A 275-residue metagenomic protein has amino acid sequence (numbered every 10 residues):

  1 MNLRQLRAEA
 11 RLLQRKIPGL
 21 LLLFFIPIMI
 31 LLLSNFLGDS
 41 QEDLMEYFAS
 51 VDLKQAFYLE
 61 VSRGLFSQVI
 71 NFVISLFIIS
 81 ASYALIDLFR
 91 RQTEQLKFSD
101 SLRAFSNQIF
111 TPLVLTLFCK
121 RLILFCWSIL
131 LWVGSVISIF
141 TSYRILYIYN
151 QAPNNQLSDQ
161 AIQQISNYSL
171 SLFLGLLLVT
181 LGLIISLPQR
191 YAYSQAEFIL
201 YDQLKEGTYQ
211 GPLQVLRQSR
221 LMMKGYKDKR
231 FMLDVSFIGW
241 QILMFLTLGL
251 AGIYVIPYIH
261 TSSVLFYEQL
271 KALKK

Functional and structural regions predicted by a protein language model:
M1-K275: Hydrophobic alpha-helical membrane segments
